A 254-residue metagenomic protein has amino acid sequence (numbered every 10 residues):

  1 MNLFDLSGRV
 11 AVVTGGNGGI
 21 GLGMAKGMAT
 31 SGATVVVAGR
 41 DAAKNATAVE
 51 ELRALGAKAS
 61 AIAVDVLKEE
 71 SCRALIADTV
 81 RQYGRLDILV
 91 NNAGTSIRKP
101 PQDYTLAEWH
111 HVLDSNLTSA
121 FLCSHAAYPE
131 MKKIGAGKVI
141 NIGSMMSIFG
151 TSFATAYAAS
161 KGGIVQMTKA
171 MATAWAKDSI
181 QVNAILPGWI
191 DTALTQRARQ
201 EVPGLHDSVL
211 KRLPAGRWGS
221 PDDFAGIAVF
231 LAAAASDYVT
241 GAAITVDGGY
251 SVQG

Functional and structural regions predicted by a protein language model:
M1-F4, F149, V229, T240-G254: Short C-terminal tail/terminal secondary-structure segment of NAD(P)H-dependent dehydrogenase/reductase domains
V10, N17-G19, D41: Conserved glycine-rich cofactor-binding loop
R85, V90, A176, Q181 (+1 more regions): Short, small/polar-rich loop/turn modules that mediate ligand/substrate recognition or access, typified
P100-P101, T105-L113, V209: Substrate-binding pocket helix/loop in short-chain dehydrogenase/reductase
S124, S160, T168: Active-site helix of classical SDR
P129, T173-K177, D237: Alpha-helical segment proximal to the catalytic Tyr-Lys
S144: Residue(s) in the substrate-gating loop at a strand-loop-helix junction that position the organic substrate next
